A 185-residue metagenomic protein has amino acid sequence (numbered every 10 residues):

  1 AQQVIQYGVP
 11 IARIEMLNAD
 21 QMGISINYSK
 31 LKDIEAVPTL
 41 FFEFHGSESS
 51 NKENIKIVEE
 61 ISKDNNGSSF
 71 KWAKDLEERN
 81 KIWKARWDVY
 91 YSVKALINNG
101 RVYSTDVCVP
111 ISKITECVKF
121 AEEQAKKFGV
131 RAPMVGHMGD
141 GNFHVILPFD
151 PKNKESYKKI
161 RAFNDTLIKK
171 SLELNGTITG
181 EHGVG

Functional and structural regions predicted by a protein language model:
A1-T166, K170, L174: C-terminal substrate-recognition/cap domain of FAD-linked oxidoreductases
G46, V184-G185: Short, glycine/acidic-enriched loop or turn micro-motifs at the edges of active sites
H137, T177-V184: Short acidic/histidine-rich active-site segments
